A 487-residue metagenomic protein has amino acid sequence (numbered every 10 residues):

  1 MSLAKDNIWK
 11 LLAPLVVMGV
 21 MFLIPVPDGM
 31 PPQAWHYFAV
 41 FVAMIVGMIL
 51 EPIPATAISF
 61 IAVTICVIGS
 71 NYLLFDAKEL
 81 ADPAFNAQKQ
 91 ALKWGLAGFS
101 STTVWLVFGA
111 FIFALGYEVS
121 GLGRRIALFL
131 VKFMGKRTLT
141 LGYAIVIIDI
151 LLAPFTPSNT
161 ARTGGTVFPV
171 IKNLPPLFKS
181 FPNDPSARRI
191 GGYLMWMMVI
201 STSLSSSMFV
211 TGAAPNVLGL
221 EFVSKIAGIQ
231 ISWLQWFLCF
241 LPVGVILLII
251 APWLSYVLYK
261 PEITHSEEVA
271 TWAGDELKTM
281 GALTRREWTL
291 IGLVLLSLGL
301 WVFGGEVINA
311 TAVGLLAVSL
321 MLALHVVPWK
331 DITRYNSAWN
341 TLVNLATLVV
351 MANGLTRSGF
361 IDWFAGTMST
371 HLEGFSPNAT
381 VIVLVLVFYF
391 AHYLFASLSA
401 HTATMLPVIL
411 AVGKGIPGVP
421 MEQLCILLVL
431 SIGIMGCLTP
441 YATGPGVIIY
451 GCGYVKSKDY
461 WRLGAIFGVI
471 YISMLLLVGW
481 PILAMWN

Functional and structural regions predicted by a protein language model:
S2-I24, N159-T163, F178-G281, L430-N487: Juxtamembrane and boundary regions of transmembrane helices in multi-pass small-molecule transporters and channels
I24-G29, P52-S59, G69-G95, G116-I126 (+3 more regions): Transmembrane alpha-helix boundary signature
P27-P32, V42-I61, G95, W253-K260 (+2 more regions): Flexible hinge motifs at transmembrane-helix junctions and intramembrane kinks/re-entrant loops in multi-pass membrane
G29-F38, S100-G109, N309-V318, M368-T380 (+2 more regions): Structural signature of hydrophobic alpha-helical transmembrane segments
V46-P54, I148-S158, V199-V210, L300-G305 (+2 more regions): Transmembrane alpha-helix interface/packing and boundary motifs in multi-pass membrane proteins, characterized by
A57, A91-L122, L151, T311 (+3 more regions): Core transmembrane alpha-helical segments of multi-pass membrane transporters/permeases
W94-A97, R125-G135, N173-P176, D275-K278 (+3 more regions): Short amphipathic alpha-helical coupling elements at transmembrane boundaries
V107, L139-A153, K179-S205, I231-C239 (+2 more regions): Alpha-helical transmembrane segments of multi-pass membrane proteins
